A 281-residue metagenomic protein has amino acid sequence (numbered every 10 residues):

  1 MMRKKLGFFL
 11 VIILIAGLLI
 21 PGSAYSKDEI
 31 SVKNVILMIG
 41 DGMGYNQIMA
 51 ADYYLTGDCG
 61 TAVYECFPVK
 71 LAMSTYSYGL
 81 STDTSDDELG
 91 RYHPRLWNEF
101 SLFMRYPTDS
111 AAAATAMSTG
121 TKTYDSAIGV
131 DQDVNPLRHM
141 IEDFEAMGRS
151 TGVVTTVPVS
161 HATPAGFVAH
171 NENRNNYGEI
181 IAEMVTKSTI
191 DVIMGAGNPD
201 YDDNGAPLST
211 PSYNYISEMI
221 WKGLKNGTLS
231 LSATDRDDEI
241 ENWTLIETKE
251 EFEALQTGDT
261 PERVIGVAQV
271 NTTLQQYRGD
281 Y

Functional and structural regions predicted by a protein language model:
M1-R3: N-terminal secretory signal peptides that target proteins for export/translocation
K5-S23: Sec-dependent N-terminal signal peptides of Gram-positive bacterial secreted proteins and lipoproteins
S26-R263, Q269-N271, Q275-Y281: N-terminal catalytic scaffold of extracellular/periplasmic and nuclease hydrolases that process anionic headgroups
